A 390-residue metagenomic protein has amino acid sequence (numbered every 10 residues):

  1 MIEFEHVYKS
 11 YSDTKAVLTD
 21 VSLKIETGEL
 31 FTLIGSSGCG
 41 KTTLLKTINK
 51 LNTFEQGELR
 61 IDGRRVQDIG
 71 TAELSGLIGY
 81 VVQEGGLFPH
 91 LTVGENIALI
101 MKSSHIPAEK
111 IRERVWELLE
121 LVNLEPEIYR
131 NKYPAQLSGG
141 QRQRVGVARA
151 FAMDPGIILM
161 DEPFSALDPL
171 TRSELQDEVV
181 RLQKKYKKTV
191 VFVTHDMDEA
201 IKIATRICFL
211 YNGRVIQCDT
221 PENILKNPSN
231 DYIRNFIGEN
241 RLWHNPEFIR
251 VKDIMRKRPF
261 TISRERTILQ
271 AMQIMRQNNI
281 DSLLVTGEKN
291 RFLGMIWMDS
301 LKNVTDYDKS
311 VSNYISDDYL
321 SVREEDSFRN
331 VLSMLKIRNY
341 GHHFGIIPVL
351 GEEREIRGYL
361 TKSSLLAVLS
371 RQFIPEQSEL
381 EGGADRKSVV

Functional and structural regions predicted by a protein language model:
N49: Helix-to-loop junction immediately C-terminal to a conserved catalytic motif
V66-G79, S103, P228: ABC ATPase NBD coupling module
E109-I128: Conserved ABC ATPase "signature" region
K132-L137, Q141: Conserved ABC ATPase signature
C218-D219, N227, M295, Y359: ABC ATPase "signature
T261-I280, V285-G287, K302-T305, L320-E352 (+2 more regions): The conserved cystathionine-beta-synthase
